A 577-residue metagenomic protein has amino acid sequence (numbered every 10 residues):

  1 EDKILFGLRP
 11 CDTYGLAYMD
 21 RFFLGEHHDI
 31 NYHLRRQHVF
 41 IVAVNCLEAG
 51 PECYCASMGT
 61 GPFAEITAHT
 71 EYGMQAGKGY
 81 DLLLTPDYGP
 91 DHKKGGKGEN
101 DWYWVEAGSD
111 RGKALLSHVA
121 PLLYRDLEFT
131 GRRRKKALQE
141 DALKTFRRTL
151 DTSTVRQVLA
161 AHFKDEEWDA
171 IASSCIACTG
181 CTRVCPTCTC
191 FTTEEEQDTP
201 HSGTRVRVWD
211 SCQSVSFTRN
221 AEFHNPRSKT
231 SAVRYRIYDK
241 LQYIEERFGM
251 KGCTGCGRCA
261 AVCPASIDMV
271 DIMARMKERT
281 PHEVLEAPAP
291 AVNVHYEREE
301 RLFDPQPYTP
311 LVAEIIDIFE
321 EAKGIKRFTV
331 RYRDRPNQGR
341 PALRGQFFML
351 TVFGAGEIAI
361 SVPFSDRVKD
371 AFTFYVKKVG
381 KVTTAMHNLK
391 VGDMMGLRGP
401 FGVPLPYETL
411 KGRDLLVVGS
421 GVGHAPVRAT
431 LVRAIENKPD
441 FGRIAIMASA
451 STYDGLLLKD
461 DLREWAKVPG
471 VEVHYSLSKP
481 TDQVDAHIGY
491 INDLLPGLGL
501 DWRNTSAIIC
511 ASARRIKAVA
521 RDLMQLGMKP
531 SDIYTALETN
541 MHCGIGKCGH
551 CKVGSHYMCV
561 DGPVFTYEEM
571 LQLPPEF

Functional and structural regions predicted by a protein language model:
E1-V158, W168, H387-N388, I435 (+4 more regions): Iron-sulfur-associated redox domains of electron-transfer enzymes in respiratory and anaerobic energy metabolism
R9-Y14, S173-T192, R207-F217, G249-S266 (+2 more regions): Local cysteine-cluster metal-coordination motifs and their immediate loop/turn environment, predominantly Fe-S cluster
R35-L47, S451, K529-K552: Short, flexible loop segments at boundaries between secondary-structure elements
L150-S173, F191-P288, L523-Q525, S531 (+1 more regions): Ferredoxin-type iron-sulfur electron-transfer modules in oxidoreductases and energy-metabolism complexes
E286-F303: Intrinsic disorder at enzyme termini
E300-D393, A450-T452: Ferredoxin-reductase
K381-H542: FNR/FR-type flavoprotein reductase catalytic core
